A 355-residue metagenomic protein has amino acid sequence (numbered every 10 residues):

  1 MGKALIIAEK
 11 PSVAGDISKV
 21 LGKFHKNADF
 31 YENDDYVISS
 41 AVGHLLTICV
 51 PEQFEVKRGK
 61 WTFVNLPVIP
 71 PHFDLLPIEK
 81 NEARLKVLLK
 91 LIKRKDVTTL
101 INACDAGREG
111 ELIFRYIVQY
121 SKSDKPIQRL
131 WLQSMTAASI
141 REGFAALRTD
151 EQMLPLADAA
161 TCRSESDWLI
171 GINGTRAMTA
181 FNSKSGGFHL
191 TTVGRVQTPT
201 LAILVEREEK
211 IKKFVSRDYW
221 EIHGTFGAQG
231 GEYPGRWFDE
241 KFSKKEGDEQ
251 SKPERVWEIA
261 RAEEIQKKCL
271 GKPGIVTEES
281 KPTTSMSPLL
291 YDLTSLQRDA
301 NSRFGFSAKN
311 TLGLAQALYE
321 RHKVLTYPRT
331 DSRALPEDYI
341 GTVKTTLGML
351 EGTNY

Functional and structural regions predicted by a protein language model:
M1-I172, D248-K252, E263: Intrinsically disordered, low-complexity regulatory segments
A8, F226, R329-D331: Active-site proximal loops enriched in glycine and acidic residues that flank catalytic Cys/His/Asp and coordinate
H25-D29, D150-P155, R176-A180, E209-F214 (+1 more regions): Active-site phosphate-binding and catalytic loops of NTP-dependent enzymes
V37, L45-I78, K90, F188-E320 (+1 more regions): Long, highly charged, low-complexity internal segments
C104, R298-A300, R329: Short glycine-centered, acidic/aromatic-flanked micro-motifs in structured strand/loop junctions that mark active-site
L156-A160, D167-N173, W257-E258, L314 (+1 more regions): Extended, highly charged linker/hinge segments and catalytic-adjacent loops that couple domains and form adaptable
T161-G194: Amphipathic alpha-helical segments of the small helical/lid subdomains adjacent to P-loop NTPase cores
